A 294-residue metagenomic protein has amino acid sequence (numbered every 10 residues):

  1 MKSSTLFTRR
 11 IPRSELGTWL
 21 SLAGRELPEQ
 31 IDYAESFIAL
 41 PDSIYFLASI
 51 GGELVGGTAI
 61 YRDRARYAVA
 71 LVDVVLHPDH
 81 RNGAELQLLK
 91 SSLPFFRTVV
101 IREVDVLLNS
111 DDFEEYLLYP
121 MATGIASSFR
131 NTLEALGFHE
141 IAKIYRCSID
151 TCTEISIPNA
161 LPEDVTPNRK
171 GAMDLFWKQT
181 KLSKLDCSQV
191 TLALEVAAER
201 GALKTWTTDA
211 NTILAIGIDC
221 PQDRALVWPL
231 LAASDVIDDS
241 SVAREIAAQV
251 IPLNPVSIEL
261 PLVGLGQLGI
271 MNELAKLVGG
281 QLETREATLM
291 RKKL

Functional and structural regions predicted by a protein language model:
K2-G52, R130, E134-R224: Amide-forming acyltransferase catalytic core, primarily the GNAT-like/NAT-type and related acyltransferase folds
S4-T5, Y67-V69, I101-L108, A225-P229 (+1 more regions): Hydrophobic beta-strand segments of well-ordered beta-sheets in folded domains
A23, L76, S92-F96, L133-L136 (+4 more regions): Hydrophobic, Leu/Ile/Phe/Ala-enriched alpha-helical segments that form helix-helix packing faces
E35-F96, T207-S241: Conserved donor-binding loop and adjoining core beta-sheet/short helix segment in diverse acyl/aminoacyl transferases
V75-H77, S110-E115: A short, flexible beta-alpha/helix-coil linker loop
P78, N109, L230-V236, L260-Q267: Structural motif
Q87-F113, V242-S257: Conserved acyl-CoA
D111, Y119-S156, P255-L294: Active-site/acyl-donor-binding loops of N-acyltransferases
